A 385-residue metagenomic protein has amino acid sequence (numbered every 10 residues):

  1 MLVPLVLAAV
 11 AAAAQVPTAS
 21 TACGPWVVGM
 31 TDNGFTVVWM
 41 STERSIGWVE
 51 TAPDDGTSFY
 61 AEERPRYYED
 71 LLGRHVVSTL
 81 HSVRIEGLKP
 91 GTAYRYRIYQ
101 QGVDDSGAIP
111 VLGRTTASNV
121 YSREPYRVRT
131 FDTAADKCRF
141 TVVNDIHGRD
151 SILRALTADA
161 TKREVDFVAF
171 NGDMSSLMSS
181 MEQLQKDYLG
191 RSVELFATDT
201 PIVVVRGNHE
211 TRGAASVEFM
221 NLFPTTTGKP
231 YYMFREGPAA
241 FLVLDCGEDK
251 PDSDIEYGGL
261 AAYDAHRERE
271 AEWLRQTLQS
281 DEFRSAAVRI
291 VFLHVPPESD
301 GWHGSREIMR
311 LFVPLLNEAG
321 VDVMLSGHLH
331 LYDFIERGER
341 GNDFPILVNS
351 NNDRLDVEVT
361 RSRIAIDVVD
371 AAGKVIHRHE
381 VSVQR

Functional and structural regions predicted by a protein language model:
M1-V10: Bacterial N-terminal signal peptides
A12-V142, T161-K162, T360-R385: Acidic, histidine-bearing metal-coordination/catalytic regions of metal-dependent phosphoesterases
I98-R127, Q183-Q279, L311-N317, D333-D367 (+1 more regions): Extended active-site neighborhood of metal-dependent phosphoesterases/phosphodiesterases
D136-A214: Conserved, compact domain cores that house catalytic/ligand-binding motifs in diverse enzymes and effector modules
K137-C138, D166, Y231, P238-A239 (+1 more regions): Alpha/beta-hydrolase fold active-site loops
T141-N144, F167-D173, T200-N208, I290-H294 (+2 more regions): Active-site neighborhood of phospho(di)ester-bond hydrolases with catalytic His/Asp-centered motifs
G148-R154, S176-S179, R206-A215, D249-S253 (+4 more regions): Active-site environment of divalent metal-dependent phosphoester hydrolases
Y257, A261-Y263, D281-M324: Active-site-proximal segments of metal-dependent phosphoesterases and phosphodiesterases across multiple
